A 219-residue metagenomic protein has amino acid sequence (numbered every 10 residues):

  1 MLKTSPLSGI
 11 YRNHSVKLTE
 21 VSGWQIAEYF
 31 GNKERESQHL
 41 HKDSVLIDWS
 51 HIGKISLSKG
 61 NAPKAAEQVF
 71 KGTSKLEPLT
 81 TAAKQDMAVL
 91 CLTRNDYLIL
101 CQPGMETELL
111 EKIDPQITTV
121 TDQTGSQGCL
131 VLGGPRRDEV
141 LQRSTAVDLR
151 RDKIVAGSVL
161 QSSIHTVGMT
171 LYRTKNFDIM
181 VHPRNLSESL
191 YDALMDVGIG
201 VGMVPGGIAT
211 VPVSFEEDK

Functional and structural regions predicted by a protein language model:
M1-K219: Basic, glycine/lysine-rich polyanion-binding surfaces/domains
